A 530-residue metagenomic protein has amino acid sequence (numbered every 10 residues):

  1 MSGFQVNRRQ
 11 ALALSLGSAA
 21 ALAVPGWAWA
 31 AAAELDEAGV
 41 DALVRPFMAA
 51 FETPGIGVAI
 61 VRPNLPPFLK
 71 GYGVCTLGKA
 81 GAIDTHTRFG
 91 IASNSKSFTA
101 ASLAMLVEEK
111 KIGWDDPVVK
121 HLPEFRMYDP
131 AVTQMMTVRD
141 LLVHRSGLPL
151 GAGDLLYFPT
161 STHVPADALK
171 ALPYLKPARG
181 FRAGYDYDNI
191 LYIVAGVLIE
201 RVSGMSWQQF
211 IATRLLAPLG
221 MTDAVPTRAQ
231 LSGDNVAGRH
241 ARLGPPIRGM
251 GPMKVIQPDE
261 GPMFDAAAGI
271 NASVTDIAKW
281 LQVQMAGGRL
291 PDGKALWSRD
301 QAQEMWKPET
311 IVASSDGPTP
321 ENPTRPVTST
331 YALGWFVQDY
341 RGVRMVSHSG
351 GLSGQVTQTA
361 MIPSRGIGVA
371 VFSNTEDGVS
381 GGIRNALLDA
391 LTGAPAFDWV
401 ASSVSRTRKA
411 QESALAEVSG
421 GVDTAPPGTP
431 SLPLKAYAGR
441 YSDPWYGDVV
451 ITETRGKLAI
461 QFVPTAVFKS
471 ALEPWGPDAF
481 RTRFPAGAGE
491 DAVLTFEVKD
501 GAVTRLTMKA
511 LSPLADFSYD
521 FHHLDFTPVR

Functional and structural regions predicted by a protein language model:
S2-A19: N-terminal secretory signal peptides and thylakoid transit peptides that target proteins across membranes
A28-A32: Boundary at the C-terminal end of the N-terminal hydrophobic targeting segment
A33-I91, K111-G113, K120-H121, M127-Y128 (+2 more regions): Short, conserved catalytic-motif segment at the N-terminal edge
L65, L69-L77, P130-S353, Q358: Short, surface-exposed loop or secondary-structure junction motifs that flank catalytic or metal-binding residues
V312-A313, E321, V343, N385-R530: Peripheral terminal and inter-domain segments
S347-H348, Q358-M361, R365-N374, L506-T507: Short, well-ordered beta-strand elements
